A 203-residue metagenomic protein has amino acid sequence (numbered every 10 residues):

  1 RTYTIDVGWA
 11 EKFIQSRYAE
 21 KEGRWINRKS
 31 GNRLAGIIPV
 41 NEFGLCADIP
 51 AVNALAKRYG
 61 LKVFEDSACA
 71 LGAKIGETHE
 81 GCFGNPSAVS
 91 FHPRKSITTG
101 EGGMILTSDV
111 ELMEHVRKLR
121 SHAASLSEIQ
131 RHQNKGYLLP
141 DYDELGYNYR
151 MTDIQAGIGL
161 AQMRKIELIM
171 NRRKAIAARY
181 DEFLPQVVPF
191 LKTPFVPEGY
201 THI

Functional and structural regions predicted by a protein language model:
R1-G8, R94: Substrate-binding/gating loop at the entrance of the active-site cleft, primarily in PLP-dependent aminotransferase-like
G8, K12-N32, G36-P39, L45 (+4 more regions): PLP-dependent aminotransferase class I/II
V40, F64-E65: Hydrophobic residues in beta-strands of the RecA-like P-loop NTPase core, especially within AAA+ ATPase
F43-G44, A68: Active-site segment of SDR-like NAD(P)-dependent oxidoreductases
G44-L45, P93-T99, Q162: Nucleotide-sugar-dependent glycosyltransferase donor-binding/catalytic pocket residues
L61: Short glycine/serine/threonine/alanine-rich loop segments
E65-T98, L138-D143: Conserved active-site segment immediately N-terminal to the catalytic lysine that forms the internal aldimine
V89-S90, G103-D109, L160: Short beta-strand-to-turn element immediately C-terminal to the catalytic PLP-Schiff-base lysine in fold type I
